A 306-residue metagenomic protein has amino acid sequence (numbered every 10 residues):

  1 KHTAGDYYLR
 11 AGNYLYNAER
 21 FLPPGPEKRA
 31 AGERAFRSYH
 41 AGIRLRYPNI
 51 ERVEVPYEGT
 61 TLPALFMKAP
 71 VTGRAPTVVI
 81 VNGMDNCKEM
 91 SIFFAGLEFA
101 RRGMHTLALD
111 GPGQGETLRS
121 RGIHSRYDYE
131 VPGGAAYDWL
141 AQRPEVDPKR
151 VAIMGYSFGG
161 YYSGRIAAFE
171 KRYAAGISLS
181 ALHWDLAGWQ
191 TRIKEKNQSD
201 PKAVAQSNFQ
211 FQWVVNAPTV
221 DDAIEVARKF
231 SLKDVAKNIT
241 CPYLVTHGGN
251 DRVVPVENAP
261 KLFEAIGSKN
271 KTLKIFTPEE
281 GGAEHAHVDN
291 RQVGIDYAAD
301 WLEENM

Functional and structural regions predicted by a protein language model:
P24-P26, A30-T72: N-terminal cap/lid segment of alpha/beta-hydrolase-fold proteins
M84-L97, G111, N258: The serine-hydrolase catalytic nucleophile loop
I123-K149, R165, G294: Alpha/beta-hydrolase active-site loop
I193-V235: Mobile cap/lid helix-loop segments that gate and shape the active-site cleft of serine hydrolases
I239-T240, V245-H247, D251: Short beta-strand/loop motif that positions the catalytic acidic residue of the alpha/beta-hydrolase fold
C241, P255-E264: Short alpha-helix in the alpha/beta-hydrolase fold that links the catalytic acid
F263-A283: Catalytic histidine neighborhood in serine/cysteine hydrolases with alpha/beta-hydrolase-type architecture
V288-M306: Catalytic active-site module of serine/aspartate enzymes centered on a nucleophile-bearing elbow/loop
